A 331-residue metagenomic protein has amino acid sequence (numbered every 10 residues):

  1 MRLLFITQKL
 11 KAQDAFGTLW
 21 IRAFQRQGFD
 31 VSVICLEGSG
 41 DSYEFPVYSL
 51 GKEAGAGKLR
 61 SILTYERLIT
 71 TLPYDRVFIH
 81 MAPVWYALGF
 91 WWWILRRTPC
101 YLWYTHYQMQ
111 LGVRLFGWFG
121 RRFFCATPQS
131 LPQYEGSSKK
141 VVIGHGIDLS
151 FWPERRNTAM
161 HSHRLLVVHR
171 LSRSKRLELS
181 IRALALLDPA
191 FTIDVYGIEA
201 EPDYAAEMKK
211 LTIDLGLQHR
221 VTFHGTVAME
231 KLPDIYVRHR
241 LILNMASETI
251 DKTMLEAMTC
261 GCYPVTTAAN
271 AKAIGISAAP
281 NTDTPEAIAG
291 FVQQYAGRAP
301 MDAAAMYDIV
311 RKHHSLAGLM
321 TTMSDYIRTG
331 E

Functional and structural regions predicted by a protein language model:
M1-S39, A185, A317: N-terminal subdomain of nucleotide-sugar transferases
L4, R156-K175, I181-D188, D194: Conserved donor-binding/catalytic core segment of Leloir-type glycosyltransferases
A15-R22, S172-P189, D203-A206: A conserved mid-protein helix/loop that constitutes part of the nucleotide-sugar donor-binding site
L36-S39, V168, T192-E207, G225: Glycosyltransferase donor-sugar binding loop
Q133-S137, G146-H163, D234: Acidic anion/phosphate-binding donor-loop and adjacent secondary structure in glycosyltransferase catalytic cores
V195-H219, E230-K231: Short, structured helix-loop element that forms part of the nucleotide-activated donor/catalytic region
V237-T249, C262: Acidic donor-binding loop of glycosyltransferase active sites
D283-E286, A296-E331: A charged, aromatic-enriched C-terminal amphipathic alpha-helix characteristic of glycosyltransferases across folds
